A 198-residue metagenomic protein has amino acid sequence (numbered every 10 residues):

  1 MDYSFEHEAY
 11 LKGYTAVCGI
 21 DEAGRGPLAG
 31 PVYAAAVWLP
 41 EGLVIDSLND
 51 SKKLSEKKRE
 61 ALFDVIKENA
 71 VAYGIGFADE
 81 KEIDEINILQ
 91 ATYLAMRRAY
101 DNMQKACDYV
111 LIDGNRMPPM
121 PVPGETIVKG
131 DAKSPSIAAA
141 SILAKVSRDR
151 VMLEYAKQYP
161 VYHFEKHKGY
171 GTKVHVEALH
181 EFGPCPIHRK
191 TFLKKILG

Functional and structural regions predicted by a protein language model:
M1-G198: RNase H-like, Mg2+-dependent phosphodiesterase core, and more generally RNA phosphate-backbone-engaging helix-loop
